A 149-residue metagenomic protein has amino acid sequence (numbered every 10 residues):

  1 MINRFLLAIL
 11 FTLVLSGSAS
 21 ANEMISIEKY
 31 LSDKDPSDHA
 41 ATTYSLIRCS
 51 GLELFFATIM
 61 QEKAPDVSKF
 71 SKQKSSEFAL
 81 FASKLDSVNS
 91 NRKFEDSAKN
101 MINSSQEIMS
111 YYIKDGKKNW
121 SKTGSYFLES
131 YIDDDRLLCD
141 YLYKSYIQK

Functional and structural regions predicted by a protein language model:
M1-L7: Bacterial N-terminal signal peptides that target proteins for export
L7-S16: Bacterial N-terminal signal peptides
L15, T43-Y44, D133: Processing junctions and N-termini across compartments
G17-N22: Sec/Tat signal peptide C-region and signal peptidase I cleavage site
S26-I27: Buried hydrophobic residues that stabilize the cores of well-folded domains
Y30-L31: Short, charged/polar, low-complexity loop and linker segments that flank or interrupt alpha-helical bundles
D35-N91: Short N-proximal segments of mature Sec-exported proteins
K74-K149: Compact alpha-helical subdomains of small soluble proteins
